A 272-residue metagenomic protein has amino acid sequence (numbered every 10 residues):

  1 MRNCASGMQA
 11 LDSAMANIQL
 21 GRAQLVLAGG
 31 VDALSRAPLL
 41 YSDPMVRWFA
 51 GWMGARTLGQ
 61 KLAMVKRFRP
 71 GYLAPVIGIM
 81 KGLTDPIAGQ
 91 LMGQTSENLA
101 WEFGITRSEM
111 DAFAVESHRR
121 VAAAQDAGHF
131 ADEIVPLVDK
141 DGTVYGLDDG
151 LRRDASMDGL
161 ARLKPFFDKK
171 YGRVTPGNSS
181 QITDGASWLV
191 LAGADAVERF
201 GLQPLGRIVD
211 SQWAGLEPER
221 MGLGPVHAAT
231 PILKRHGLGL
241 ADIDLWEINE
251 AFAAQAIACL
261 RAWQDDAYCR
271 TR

Functional and structural regions predicted by a protein language model:
M1-R2, V26-G30, E109-E116, I134-V138 (+3 more regions): Beta-strand segments within the central parallel beta-sheet cores of soluble alpha/beta enzyme folds
M1-S6, N178-T183, I208, M221 (+1 more regions): Active-site nucleophile and cofactor-binding loops and adjacent substrate-binding regions of central metabolic enzymes
M1-V26, R36, P70-P75, I87-L91 (+2 more regions): Conserved catalytic cysteine-centered active-site region of acyl-thioester-dependent Claisen-condensing enzymes
R2-D32, L40, A100-H129, W188-D195 (+1 more regions): Active-site-proximal alpha-helical scaffold in enzymes
L25-N98: Flexible glycine-/small-residue-enriched beta->alpha junction loops that bind anionic phosphate/pyrophosphate groups
L73-G78, S108-R199, D265-C269: N-terminal extracellular/periplasmic Venus flytrap/periplasmic-binding protein-like
Y145, D149-L151, P218-P225, E250-R270: Short glycine/threonine-rich loop-to-helix capping motif typified by GTGT followed within a few residues by an Asp-Pro
A192-D242, Q264: Glycine- and Gly-Pro-enriched alpha-helical subdomains that act as flexible, kink-prone "lid/hinge" or packing modules
